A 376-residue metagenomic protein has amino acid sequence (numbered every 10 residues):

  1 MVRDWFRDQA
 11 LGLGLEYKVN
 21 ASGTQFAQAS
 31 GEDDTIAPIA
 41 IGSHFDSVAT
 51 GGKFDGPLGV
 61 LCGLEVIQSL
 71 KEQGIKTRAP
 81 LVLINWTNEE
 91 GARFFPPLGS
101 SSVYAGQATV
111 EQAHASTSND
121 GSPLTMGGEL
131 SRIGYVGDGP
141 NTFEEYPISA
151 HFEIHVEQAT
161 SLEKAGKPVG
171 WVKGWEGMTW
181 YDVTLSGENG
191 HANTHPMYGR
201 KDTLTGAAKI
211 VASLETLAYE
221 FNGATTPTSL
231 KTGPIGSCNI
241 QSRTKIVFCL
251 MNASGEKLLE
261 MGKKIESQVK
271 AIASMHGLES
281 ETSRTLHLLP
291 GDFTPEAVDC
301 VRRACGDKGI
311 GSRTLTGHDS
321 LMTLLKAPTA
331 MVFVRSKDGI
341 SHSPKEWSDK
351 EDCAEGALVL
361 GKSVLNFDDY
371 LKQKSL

Functional and structural regions predicted by a protein language model:
M1-G52, L70: Acidic/His- and Gly-rich active-site-bordering loop/insert found across diverse amide/peptide-bond hydrolases
K18-N20, K76-T77, G137-E144, T194 (+4 more regions): Flexible, glycine/charged-enriched surface loops at secondary-structure junctions
G23, F45-S47, L81-A92, Q158 (+4 more regions): Acidic, glycine-rich active-site loops and adjacent beta-strand->loop/helix elements that engage anionic groups
I41, G51-E90, T179-L185, H191-L217 (+2 more regions): Alpha-helical metal-binding/catalytic segments enriched in His/Glu/Asp
G42-S43, S242, G309-F367: Zn-dependent metallopeptidase/amidohydrolase metal-coordination segment
E89, F95-E256: Midchain, well-structured core segments that form catalytic/ion-binding scaffolds
E111, M251-G255, T285-H287, G339-E351: Short beta-alpha connecting loops at secondary-structure transitions that line or flank enzyme active sites
T226-G236, I246-S254, E279-V298, L321: A short beta-alpha structural unit
